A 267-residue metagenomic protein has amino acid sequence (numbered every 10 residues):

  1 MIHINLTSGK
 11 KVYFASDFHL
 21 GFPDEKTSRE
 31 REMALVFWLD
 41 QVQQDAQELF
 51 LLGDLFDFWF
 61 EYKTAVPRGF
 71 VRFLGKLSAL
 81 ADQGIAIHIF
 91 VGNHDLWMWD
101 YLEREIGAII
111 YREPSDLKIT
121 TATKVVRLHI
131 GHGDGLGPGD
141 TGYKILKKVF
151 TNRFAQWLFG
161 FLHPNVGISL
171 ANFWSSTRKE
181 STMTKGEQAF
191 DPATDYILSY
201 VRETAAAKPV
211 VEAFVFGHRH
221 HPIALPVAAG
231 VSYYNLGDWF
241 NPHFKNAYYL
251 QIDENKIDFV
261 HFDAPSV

Functional and structural regions predicted by a protein language model:
I2-K11, A15, L20-T121: Core catalytic region of metal-dependent phosphoesterases/phosphodiesterases, especially metallo-beta-lactamase-like
K11-H19, R127-D134, Y233-G237: Active-site-proximal beta-strand elements of phosphoester/diester hydrolases
K11-V12, Q47-E48, V126-L128, A213 (+1 more regions): Structural motif
G21-P23, F56-F60, I89-D100, L136-P138 (+2 more regions): Active-site environment of divalent metal-dependent phosphoester hydrolases
V42-D45, A122-V125, T204-V210: Glycine-rich phosphate-binding loop signature in dinucleotide/nucleotide-binding domains
L117-K124, P226-V267: Binuclear metal-dependent phosphoesterase catalytic core
G131-S199: Active-site-proximal loop/helix segment associated with metal-binding centers of metalloenzymes
T177-Y249: Extended, basic/helix-rich recognition subdomains
